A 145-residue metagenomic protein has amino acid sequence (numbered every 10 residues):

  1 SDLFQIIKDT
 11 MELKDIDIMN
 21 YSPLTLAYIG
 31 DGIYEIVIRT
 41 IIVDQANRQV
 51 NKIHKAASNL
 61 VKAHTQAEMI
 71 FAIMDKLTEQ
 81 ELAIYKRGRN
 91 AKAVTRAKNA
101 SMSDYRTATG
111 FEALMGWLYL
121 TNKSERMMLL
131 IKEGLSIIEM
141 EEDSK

Functional and structural regions predicted by a protein language model:
S1-K145: Double-stranded RNA-binding/processing signature
